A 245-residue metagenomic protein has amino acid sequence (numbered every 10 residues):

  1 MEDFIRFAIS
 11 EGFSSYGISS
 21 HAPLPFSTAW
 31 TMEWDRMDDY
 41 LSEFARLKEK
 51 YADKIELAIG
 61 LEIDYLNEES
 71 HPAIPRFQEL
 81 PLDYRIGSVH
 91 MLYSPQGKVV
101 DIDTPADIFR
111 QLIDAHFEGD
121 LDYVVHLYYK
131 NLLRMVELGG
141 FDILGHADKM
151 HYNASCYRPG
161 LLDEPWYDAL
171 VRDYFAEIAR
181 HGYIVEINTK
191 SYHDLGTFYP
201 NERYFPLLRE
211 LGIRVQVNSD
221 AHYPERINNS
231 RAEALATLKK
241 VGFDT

Functional and structural regions predicted by a protein language model:
M1-N67, P72, F77-E79, H151-P165 (+4 more regions): An N-terminally biased module of ancient metal coordination in phosphate/nucleic-acid-related enzymes
A8, R85, H146, V185 (+2 more regions): Conserved, mostly hydrophobic/aromatic
S14-S15, S19, D83, D142 (+1 more regions): Short acidic/polar active-site loop segments enriched in Thr and Asp
S19-S20, G145, V185-K190, Q216-S219: Short beta-strands and strand-loop turn motifs
M37-R180: Extended substrate/RNA-proximal surfaces in nucleic-acid metabolism proteins
K130-L133, L138, R203, A236-V241: C-terminal functional module detector
A169-R172, I187-V217, N229-A232: Extended hydrophobic/aromatic segments used for targeting, binding, or gating
